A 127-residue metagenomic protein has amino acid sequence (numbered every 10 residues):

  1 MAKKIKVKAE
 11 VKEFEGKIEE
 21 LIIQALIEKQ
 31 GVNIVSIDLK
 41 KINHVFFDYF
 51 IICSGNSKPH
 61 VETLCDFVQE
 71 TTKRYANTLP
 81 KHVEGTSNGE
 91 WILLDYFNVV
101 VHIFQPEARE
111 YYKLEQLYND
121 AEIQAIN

Functional and structural regions predicted by a protein language model:
M1-I42, K58-T63, T78, E84-T86 (+2 more regions): Long, contiguous binding/interaction regions
F47-Y49, V99: Short amphipathic alpha-helical segments
I52-S54: Short hydrophobic/aromatic beta-strand micro-patches that form the beta-sheet surface supporting nucleotide- or nucleic
L64-V68: Active-site-adjacent structural patch at catalytic or cofactor/ligand-binding sites
Q69-R74, E122: A common structural junction motif
